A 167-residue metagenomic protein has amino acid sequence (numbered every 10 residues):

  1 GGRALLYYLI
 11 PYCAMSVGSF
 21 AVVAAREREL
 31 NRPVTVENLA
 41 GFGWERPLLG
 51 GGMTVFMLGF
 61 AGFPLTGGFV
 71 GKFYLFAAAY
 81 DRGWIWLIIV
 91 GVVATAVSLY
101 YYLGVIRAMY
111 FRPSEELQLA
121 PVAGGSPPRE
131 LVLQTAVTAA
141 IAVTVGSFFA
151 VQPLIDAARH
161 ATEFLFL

Functional and structural regions predicted by a protein language model:
G1-L167: Alpha-helical transmembrane segments of multi-pass membrane proteins predominantly involved in bioenergetics
